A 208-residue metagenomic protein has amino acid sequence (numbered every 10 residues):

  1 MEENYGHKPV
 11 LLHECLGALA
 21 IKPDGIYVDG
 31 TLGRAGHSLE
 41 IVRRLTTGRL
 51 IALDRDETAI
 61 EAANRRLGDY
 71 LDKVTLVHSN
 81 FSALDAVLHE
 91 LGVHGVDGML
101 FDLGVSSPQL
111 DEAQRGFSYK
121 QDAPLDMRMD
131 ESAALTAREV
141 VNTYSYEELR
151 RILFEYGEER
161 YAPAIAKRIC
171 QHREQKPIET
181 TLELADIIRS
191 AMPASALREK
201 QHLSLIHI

Functional and structural regions predicted by a protein language model:
M1-I206: S-adenosyl-L-methionine-dependent methyltransferase catalytic core, i.e., the SAM/SAH-binding region
